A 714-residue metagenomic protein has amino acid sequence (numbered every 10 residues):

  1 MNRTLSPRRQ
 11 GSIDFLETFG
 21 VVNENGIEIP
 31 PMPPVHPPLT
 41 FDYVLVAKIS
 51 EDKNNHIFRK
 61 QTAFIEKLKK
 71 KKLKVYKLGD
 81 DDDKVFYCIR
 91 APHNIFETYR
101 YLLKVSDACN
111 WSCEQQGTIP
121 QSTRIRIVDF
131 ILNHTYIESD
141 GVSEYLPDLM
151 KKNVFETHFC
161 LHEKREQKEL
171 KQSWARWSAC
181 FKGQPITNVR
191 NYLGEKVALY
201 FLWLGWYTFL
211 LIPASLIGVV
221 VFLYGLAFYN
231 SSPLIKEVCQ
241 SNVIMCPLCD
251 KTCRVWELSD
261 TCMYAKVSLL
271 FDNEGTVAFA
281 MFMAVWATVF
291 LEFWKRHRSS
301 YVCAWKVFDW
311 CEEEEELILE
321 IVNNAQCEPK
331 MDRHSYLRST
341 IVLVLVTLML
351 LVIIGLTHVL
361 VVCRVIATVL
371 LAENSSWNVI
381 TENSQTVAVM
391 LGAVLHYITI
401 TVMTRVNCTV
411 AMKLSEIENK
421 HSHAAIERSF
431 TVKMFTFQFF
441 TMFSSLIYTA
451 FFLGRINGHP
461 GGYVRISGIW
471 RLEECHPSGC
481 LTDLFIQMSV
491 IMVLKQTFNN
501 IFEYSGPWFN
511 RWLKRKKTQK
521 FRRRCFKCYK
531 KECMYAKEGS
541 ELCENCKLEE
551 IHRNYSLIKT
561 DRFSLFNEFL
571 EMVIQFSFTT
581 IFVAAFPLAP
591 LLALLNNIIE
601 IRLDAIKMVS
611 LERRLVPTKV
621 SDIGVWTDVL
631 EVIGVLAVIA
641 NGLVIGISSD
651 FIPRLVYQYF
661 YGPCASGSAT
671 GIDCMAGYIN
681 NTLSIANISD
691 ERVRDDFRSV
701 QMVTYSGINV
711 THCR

Functional and structural regions predicted by a protein language model:
N2-R714: Transmembrane transport/permeation module of multi-pass membrane proteins
